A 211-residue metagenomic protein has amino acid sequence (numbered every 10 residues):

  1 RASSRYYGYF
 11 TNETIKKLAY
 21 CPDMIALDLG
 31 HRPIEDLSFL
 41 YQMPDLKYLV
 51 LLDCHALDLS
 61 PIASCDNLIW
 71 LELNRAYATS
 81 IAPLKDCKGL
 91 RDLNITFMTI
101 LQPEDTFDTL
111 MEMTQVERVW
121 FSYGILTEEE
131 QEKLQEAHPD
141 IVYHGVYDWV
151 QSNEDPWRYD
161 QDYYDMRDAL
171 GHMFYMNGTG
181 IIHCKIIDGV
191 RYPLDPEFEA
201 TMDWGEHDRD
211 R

Functional and structural regions predicted by a protein language model:
R1-E35, F39, D45-L57, P61 (+5 more regions): Concave beta-strand-loop units of leucine-rich repeat
P193, E197-D210: Short, low-complexity, Pro/Ser/Thr/Gly-rich segments in the mature regions of secreted, periplasmic
